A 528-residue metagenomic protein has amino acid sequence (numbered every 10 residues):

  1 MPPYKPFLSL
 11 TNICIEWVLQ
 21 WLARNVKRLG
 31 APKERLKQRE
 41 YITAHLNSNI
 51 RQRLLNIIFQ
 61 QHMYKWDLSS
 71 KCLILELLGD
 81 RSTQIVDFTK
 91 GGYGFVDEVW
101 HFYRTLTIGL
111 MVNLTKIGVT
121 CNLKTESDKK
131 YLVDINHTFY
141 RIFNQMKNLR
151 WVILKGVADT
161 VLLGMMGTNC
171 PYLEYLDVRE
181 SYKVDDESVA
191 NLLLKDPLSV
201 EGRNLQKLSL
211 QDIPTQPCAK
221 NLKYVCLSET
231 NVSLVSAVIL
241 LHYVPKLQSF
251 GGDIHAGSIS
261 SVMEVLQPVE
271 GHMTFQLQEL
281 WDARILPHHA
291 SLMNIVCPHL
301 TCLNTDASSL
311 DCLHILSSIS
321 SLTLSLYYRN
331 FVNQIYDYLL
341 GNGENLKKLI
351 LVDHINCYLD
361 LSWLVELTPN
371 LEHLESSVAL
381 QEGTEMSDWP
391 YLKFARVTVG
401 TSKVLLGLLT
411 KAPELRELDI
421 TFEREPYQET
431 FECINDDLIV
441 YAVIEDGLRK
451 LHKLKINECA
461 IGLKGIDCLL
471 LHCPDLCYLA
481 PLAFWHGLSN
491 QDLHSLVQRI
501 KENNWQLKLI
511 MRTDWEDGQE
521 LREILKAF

Functional and structural regions predicted by a protein language model:
M1, L10-I13, W17, W21 (+2 more regions): C-terminal capping region of solenoid repeat domains
M1-H137, R141-I142, N148-W151: Cullin-RING E3 adaptor/co-adaptor recruitment helices
F7, R35, R39, D67 (+13 more regions): Alpha-helix initiation and capping sites
N25-L29, D177-E180, G251, A480: Short, flexible/disordered secondary-structure transition segments
S70-L73, H101-F102, T138, L162 (+3 more regions): Well-ordered alpha-helical segments embedded in enzymatic catalytic cores
G94-N221, S228, S233-V235, Y243: Eukaryotic intrinsically disordered, low-complexity regions
